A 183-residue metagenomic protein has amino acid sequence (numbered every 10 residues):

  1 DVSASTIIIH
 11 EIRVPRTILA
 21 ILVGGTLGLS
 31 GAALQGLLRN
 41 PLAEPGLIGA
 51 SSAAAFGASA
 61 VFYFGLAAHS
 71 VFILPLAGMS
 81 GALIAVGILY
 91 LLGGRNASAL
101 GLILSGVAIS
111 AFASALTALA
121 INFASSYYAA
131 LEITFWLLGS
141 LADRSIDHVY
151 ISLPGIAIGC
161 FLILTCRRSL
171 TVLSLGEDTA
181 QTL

Functional and structural regions predicted by a protein language model:
D1-L183: Alpha-helical transmembrane segments in inner-membrane proteins
